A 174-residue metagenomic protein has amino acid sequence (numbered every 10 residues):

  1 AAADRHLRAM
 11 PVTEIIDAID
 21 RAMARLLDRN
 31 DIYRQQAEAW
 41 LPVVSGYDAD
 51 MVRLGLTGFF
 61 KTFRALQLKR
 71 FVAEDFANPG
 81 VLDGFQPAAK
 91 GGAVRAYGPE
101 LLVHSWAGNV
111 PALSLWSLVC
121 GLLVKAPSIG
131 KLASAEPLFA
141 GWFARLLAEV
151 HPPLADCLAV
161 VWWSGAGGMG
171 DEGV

Functional and structural regions predicted by a protein language model:
A1-A96: N-terminal Rossmann-like NAD(P)+-binding subdomain of aldehyde/semialdehyde dehydrogenases
V12-T13, P127-K131, P153-D156: Glycine-rich loops and low-complexity Gly/Arg-rich segments that provide flexible linkers or classic glycine-based
K69-V150: Conserved small-residue-rich beta-alpha loop and adjacent elements that most often cradle the phosphate/pyrophosphate
V150-V174: Conserved NAD(P)+-binding/catalytic subdomain of aldehyde/semialdehyde dehydrogenases
